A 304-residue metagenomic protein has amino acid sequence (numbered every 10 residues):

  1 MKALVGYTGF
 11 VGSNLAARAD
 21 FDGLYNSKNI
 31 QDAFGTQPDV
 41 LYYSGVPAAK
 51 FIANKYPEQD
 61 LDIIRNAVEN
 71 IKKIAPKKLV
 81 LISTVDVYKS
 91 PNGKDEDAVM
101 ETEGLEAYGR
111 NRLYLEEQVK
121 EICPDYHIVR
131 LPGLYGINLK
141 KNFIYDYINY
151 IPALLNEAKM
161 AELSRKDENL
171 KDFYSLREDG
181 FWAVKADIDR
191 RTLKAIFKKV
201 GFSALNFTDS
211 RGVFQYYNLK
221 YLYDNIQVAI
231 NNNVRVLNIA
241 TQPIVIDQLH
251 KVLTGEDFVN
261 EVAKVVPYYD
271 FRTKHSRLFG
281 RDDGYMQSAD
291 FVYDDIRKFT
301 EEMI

Functional and structural regions predicted by a protein language model:
M1-F21: N-terminal Rossmann NAD(P)H-binding glycine-rich loop of SDR-like oxidoreductase domains
T8-F10, G45-K50, V85-Y88, G133-G136 (+2 more regions): Short, solvent-exposed loop/turn segments at secondary-structure junctions
N14-D22, F34, L249-V252: A short, Lys/Arg-enriched amphipathic alpha-helix followed by its capping loop at the start of a domain
N14-L15, F51-A53, K89-G93, N138-K140 (+1 more regions): Short glycine-/acidic-enriched loop or helix-start segments at secondary-structure transitions that form or flank
I30-K77, L81-K94: NAD(P)H-binding glycine-rich loop region in Rossmannoid oxidoreductase-like domains and their noncatalytic homologs
K78-I144: Glycine-/Pro-rich loop/turn segments that contact NAD(P) or position catalytic residues in Rossmann-like domains
D125-F214, Y221: NAD(P)-dependent short-chain dehydrogenase/reductase
D209, Y217-P267, K274-H275, D290-I304: Mid/C-terminal beta-alpha module of Rossmann-like enzyme folds, strongest in SDR-family dehydrogenases/epimerases
